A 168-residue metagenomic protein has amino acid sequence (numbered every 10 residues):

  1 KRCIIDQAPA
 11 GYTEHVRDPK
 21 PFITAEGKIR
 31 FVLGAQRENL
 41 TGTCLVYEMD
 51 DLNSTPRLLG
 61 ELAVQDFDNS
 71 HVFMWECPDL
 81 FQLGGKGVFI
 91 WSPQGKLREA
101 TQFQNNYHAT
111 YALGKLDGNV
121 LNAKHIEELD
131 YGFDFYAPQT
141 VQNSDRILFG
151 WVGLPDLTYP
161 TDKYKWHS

Functional and structural regions predicted by a protein language model:
K1-S168: Carbohydrate-active catalytic/glycan-binding domains of CAZyme proteins, especially the secreted or lumenal ectodomains
